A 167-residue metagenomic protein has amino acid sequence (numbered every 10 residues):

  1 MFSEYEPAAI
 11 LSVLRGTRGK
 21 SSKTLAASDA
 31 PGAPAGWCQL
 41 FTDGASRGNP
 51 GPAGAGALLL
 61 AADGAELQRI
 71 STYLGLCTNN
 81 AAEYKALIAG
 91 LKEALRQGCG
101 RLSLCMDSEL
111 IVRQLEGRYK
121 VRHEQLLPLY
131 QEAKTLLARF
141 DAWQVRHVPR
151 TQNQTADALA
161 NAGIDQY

Functional and structural regions predicted by a protein language model:
M1-P34, L67, L95-Q97, A162-Y167: Intrinsically disordered, low-complexity regions
S3-E6, T78, S108, H123: Helix N-cap and loop-to-helix transition residues
L14-T17, A30-G36, G48, L60 (+4 more regions): Short linear motifs at secondary-structure transitions and domain/linker junctions
S21-K23, Q39-F41, Q125-L129: Short amphipathic alpha-helical surface micro-motifs
K23-D29, S71-L74, R113-E116: A generic short-segment signal for beta-strand/edge and adjacent turn/coil regions
A30-A81, K85, A89-G100: RNase H-like nuclease fold core
A45-S46, I88-A160, Q166: RNase H catalytic domain
